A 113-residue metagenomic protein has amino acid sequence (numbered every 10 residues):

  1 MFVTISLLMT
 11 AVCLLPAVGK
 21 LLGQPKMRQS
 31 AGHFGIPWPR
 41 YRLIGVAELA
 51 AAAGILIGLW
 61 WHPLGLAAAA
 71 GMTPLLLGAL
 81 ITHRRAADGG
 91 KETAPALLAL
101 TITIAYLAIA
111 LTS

Functional and structural regions predicted by a protein language model:
M1-S113: Membrane-interface extramembranous regions
